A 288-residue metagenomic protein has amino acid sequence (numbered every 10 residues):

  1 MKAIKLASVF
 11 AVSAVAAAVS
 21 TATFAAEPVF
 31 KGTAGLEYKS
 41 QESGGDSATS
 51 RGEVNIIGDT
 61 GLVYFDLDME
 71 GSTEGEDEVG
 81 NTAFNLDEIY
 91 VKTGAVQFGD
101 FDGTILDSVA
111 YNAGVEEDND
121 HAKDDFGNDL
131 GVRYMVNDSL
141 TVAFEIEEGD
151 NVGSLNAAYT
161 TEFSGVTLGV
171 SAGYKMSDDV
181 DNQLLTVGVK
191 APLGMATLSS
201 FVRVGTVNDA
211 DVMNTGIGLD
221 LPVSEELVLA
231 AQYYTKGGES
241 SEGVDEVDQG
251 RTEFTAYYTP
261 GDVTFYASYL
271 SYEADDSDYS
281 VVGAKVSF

Functional and structural regions predicted by a protein language model:
M1-V29: Gram-negative bacterial Sec-dependent N-terminal signal peptides
E27-E37, G45-N151, T160: Outer membrane beta-barrel
A34-Y38, L67-G71, F98-D102, F144-I146 (+5 more regions): Transmembrane beta-barrel strands of outer-membrane/channel proteins
S50-V54, D87-I89, G94, N128-L130 (+5 more regions): Hydrophobic, lipid-facing positions within transmembrane beta-strands of outer-membrane proteins
I56-T60, T93-A95, Y134-V136, Y159-T161 (+4 more regions): Residue-level signature of outer-membrane beta-barrel architecture
G61-F65, G94-F98, D138-V142, F163-V170 (+3 more regions): Repeated loop/turn-to-beta-strand initiation elements of outer-membrane beta-barrel proteins
S154-E246, R251: Detector for outer-membrane/organellar transmembrane beta-barrel domains, recognizing the amphipathic beta-strand
T161, Y258-D262, Y269-S271, S277-F288: Outer-membrane beta-barrel "beta-signal"
